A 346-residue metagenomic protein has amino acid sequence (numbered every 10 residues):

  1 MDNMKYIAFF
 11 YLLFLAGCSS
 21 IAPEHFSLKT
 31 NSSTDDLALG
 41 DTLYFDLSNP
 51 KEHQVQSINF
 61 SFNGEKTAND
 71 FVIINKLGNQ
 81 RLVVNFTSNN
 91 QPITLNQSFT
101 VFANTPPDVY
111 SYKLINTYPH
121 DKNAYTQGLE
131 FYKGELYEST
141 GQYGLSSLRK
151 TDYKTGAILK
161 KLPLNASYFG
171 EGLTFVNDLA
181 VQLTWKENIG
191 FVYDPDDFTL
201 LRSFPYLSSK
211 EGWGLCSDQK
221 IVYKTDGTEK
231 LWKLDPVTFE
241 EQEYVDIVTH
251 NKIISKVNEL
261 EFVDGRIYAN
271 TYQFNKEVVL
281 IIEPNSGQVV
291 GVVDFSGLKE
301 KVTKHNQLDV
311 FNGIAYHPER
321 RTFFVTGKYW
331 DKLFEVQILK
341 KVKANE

Functional and structural regions predicted by a protein language model:
A16-G17: C-terminal motif of bacterial Sec signal peptides marking the signal peptidase cleavage site
N69-R81: Solvent-exposed segments in extracellular or luminal domains encompassing
F102-N123, Y153-L159: A short helix->beta-strand "capping" segment at the edge of beta-propeller domains
K113-P119, A157-P163, T199-P205, E243-K252 (+2 more regions): A short beta-strand motif characteristic of beta-propeller blades
I115-S147, L162-T174, G327-Y329: Beta-strand-rich domains and repeat architectures in extracellular enzymes and scaffolds, especially beta-propellers
K122-K133, A166-N177, L207-Q219, K252-G265 (+1 more regions): Beta-rich, blade/repeat-based domains predominating in secreted/periplasmic proteins but also intracellular
E138-Q142, Q182-N188, V222-T228, A269-F274 (+1 more regions): Conserved beta-strand positions in repeat-built beta-propeller and related beta-rich domains
D152-G156, D194-F198, P236-F239, E283-G287 (+1 more regions): Short loop/turn segments that connect beta-strands within beta-propeller blades
